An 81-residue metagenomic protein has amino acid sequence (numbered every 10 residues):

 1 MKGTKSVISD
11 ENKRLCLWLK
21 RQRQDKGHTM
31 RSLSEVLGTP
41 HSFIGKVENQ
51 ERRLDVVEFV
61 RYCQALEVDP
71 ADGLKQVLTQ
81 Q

Functional and structural regions predicted by a protein language model:
M1-D25: A short, Lys/Arg-rich alpha-helix, primarily the initiator
M1-S9, Q64, D72-Q81: Short, charged recognition helix plus adjacent turn of helix-turn-helix-like nucleic-acid-binding domains
L17, S42-G45: Positions in alpha-helical segments
L17-V36, R61: Short basic helix-loop element that most often maps to the first helix and adjoining turn of HTH DNA-binding modules
T29, P40-F43, D69: Short coil turns linking two alpha-helices in DNA-binding domains
P40, E51, V77-Q81: The DNA-recognition helices of helix-turn-helix-type DNA-binding domains
E51-R61: Short, basic-rich loop-to-helix N-cap that marks the start of a DNA-contacting helix
